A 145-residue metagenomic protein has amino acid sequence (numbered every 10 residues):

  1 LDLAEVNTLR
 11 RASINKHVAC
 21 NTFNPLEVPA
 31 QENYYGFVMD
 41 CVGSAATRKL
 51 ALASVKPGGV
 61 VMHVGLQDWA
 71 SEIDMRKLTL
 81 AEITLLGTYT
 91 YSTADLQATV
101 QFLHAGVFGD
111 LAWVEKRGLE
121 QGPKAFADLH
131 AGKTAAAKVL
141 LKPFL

Functional and structural regions predicted by a protein language model:
L1, T22, G58-V61, V139: Hydrophobic residues within beta-strands of alpha/beta enzymes
L1, T22, L85-G87, L111-W113: Generic structural signal for residues in well-ordered beta-strands
L1-L50: Adenosine-nucleotide cofactor-binding segment
L3-A4, G36-D40, V64, T88 (+1 more regions): Glycine- and other small-residue-rich loops at beta-strand/loop junctions that grip anionic moieties
T8, K49, T93, Q97-L145: C-terminal hydrophobic helical "lid"/dimerization subdomain of Rossmann-like NAD(P)H-dependent oxidoreductases
P25-E27, L66, L119, P143: Active-site donor-binding loop signature of nucleotide-sugar glycosyltransferases
P29-N33, A53, L78, A131: Structural motif
A45-V107, K142-L145: Glycine-rich phosphate-binding loop and adjacent beta-alpha segment of Rossmann(oid) nucleotide-cofactor-binding
